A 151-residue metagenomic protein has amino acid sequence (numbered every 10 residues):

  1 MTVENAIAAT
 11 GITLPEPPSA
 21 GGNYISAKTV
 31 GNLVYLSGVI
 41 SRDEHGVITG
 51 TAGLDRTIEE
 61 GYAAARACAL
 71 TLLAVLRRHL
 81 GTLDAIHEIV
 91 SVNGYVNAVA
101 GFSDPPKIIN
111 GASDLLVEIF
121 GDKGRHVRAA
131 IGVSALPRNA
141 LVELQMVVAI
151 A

Functional and structural regions predicted by a protein language model:
M1-A151: Short, polar/acidic, helix-capping and beta-turn segments at strand->helix junctions that line the mouths
